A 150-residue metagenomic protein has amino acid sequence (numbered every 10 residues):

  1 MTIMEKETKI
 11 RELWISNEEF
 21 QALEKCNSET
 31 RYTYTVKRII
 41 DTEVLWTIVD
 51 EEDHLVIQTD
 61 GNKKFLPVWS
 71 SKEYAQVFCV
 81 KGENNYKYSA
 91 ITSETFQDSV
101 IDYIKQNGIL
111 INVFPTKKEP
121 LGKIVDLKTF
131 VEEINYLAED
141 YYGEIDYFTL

Functional and structural regions predicted by a protein language model:
T2-L150: Conserved NAD+-utilizing ADP-ribose enzyme module
